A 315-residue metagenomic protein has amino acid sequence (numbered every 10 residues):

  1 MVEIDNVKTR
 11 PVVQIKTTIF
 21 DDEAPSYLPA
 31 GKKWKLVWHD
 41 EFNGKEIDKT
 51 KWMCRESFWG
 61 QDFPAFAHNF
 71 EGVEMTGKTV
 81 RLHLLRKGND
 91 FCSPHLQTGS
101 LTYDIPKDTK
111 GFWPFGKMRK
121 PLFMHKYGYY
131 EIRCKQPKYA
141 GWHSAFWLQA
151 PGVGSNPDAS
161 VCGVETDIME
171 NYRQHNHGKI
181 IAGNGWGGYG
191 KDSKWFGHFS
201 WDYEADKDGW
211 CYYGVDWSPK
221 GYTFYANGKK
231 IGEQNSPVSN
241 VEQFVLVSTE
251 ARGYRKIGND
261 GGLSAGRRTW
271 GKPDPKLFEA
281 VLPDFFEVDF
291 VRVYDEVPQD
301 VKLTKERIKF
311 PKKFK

Functional and structural regions predicted by a protein language model:
V2-K315: GH16 jelly-roll
